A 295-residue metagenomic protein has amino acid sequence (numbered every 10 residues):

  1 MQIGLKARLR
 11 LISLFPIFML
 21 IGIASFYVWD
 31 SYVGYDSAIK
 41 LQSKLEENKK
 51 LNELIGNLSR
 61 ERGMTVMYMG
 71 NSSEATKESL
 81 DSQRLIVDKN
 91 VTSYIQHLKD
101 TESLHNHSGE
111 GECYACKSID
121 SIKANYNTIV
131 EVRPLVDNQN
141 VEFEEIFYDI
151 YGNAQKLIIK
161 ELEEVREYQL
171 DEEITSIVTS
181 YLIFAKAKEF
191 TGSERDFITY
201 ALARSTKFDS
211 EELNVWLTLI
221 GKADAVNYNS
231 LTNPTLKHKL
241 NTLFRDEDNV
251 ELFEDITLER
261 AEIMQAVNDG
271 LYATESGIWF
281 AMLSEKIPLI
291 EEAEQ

Functional and structural regions predicted by a protein language model:
M1-Q295: Hydrophobic alpha-helical segments
